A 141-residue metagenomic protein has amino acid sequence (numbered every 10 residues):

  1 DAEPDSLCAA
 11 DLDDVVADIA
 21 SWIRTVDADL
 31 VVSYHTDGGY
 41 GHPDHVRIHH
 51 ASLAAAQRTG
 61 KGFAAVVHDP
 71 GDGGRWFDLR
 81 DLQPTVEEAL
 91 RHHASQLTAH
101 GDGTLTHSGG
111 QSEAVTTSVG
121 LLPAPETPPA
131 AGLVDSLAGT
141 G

Functional and structural regions predicted by a protein language model:
D1-R58: Active-site beta-strand->loop->alpha-helix modules in alpha/beta enzyme cores, enriched in Gly/His/Asp(Glu)
R58-G141: The feature marks non-catalytic terminal segments
